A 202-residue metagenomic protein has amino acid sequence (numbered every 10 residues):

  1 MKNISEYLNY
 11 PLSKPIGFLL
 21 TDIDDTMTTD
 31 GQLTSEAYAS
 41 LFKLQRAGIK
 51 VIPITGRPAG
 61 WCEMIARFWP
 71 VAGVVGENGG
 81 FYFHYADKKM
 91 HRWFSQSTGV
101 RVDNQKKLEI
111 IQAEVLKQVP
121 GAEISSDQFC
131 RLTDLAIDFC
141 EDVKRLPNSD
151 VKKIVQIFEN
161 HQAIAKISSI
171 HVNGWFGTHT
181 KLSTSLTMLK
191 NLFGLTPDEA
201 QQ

Functional and structural regions predicted by a protein language model:
M1-T21, N191: Non-catalytic pre-domain segments flanking phosphatase-related domains
S13, F68, G194-P197: Alpha-helix termination/capping residues and helix-transition junctions
G17-L19, A72, Q201: The start of beta-strands in P-loop NTPase/AAA+ ATPase cores
L33-D127: Active-site phosphate-binding/coordination module
I111-Q202: Conserved acidic, metal-coordinating active-site core of Asp-based, Mg2+-dependent phosphoryl-transfer enzymes
